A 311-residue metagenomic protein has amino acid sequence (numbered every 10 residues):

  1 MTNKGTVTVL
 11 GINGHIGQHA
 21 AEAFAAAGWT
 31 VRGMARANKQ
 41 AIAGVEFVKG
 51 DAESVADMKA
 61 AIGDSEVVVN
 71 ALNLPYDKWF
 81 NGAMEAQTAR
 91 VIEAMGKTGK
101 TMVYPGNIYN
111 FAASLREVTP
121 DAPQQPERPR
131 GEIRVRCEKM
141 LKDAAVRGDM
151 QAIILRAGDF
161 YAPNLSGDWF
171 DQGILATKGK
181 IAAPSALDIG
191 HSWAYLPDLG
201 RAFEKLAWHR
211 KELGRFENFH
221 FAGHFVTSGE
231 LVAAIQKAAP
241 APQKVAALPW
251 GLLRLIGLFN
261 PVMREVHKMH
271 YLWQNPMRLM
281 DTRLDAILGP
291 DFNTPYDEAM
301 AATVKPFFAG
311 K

Functional and structural regions predicted by a protein language model:
M1-T6, A202-V266, A286, N293-K311: Mid/C-terminal beta-alpha module of Rossmann-like enzyme folds, strongest in SDR-family dehydrogenases/epimerases
G5-A26: N-terminal Rossmann NAD(P)H-binding glycine-rich loop of SDR-like oxidoreductase domains
L10, M34, A71, Y104-N107 (+1 more regions): SDR active-site strand-loop-helix element
N38-T98: NAD(P)H-binding glycine-rich loop region in Rossmannoid oxidoreductase-like domains and their noncatalytic homologs
T88-V135, I153: Conserved Rossmann-fold NAD(P)-dependent oxidoreductase catalytic core, especially the SDR/UDP-sugar
N107, K139-P163: Conserved beta-loop-beta element that borders a ligand/cofactor-binding pocket
R130, G158-L165, S185-P197, A207 (+1 more regions): Glycine-rich "substrate-gating" loop/helix at the edge of Rossmann-like oxidoreductase active sites
I174-A194, D198, K205, E212-G214: A conserved pocket-lining segment of Rossmann-fold NAD(P)-dependent short-chain dehydrogenase/reductase
